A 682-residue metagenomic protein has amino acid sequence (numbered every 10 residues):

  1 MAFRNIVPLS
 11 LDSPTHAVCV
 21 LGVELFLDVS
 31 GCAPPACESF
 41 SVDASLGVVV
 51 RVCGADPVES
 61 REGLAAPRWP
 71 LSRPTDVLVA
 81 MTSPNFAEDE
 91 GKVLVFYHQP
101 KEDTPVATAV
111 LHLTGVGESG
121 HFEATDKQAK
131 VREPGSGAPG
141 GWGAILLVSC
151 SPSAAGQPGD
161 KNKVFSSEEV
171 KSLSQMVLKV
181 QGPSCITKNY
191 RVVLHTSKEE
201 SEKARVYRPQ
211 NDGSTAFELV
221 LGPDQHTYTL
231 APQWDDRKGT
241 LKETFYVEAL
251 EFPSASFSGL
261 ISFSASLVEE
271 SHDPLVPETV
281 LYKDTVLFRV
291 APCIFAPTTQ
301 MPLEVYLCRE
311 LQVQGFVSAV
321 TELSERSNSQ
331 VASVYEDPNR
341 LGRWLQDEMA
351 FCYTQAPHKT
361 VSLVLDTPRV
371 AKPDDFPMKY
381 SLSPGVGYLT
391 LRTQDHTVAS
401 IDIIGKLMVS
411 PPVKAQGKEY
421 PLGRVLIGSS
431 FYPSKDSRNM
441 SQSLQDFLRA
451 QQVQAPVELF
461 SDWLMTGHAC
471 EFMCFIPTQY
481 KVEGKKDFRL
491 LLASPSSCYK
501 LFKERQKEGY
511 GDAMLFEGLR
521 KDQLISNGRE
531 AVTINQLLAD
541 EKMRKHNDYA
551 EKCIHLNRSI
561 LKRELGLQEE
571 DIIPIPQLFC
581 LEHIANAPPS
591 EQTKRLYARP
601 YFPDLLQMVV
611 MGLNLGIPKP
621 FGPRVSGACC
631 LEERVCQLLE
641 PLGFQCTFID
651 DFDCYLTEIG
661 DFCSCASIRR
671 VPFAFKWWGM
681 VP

Functional and structural regions predicted by a protein language model:
M1-P682: Histidine/cysteine-enriched polar flanking segments
